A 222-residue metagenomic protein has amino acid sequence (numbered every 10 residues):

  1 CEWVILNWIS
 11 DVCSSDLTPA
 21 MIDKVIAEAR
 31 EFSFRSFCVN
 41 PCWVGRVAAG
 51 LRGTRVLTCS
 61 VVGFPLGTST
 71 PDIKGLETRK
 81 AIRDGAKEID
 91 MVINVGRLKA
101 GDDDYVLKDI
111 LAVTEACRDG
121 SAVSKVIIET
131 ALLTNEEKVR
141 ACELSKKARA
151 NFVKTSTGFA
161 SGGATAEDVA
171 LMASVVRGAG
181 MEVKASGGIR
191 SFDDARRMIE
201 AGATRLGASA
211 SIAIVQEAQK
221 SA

Functional and structural regions predicted by a protein language model:
C1-C13: Single conserved hydrophobic/aromatic residue that forms the stacking wall/gate of nucleotide- or nucleobase-binding
D16-F32, V44-F64, T70-M181, S191-I212: Alpha/beta enzyme core
V39-N40: Replace "coordinates the UDP/GDP/TDP-sugar" with "coordinates nucleotide-activated sugar donors
K184-G187: Short glycine/threonine-rich catalytic loop with a Thr-x-Gly-x-Asp
A210, K220-A222: Extended, intrinsically disordered, low-complexity segments
